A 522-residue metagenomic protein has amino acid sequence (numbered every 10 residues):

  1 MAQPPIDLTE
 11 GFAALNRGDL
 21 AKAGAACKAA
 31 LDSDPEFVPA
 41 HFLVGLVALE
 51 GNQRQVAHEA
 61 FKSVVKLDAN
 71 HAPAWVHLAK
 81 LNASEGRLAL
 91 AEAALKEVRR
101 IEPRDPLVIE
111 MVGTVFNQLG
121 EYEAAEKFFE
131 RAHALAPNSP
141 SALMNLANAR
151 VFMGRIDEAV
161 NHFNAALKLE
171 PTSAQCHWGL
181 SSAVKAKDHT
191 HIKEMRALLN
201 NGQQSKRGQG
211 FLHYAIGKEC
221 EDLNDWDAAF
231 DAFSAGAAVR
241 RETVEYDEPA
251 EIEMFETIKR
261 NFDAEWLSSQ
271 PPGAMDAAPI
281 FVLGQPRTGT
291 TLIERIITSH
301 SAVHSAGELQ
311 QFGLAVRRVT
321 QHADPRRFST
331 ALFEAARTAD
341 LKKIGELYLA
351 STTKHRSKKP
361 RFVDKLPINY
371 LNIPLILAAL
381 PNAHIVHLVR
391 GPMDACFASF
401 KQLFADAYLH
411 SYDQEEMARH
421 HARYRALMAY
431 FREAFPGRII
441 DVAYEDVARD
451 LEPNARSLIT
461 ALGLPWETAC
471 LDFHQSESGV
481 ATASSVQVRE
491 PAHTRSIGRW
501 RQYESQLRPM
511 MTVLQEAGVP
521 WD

Functional and structural regions predicted by a protein language model:
N16-A25, E50-S63, S84-E97, L119-R131 (+2 more regions): Structural signature of tandem alpha-helical TPR/SEL1-like repeats, specifically the intra-repeat loop/turn
S33, L67, R100-I101, L135 (+3 more regions): Structural marker of alpha-solenoid helical repeat scaffolds
H162, W178-S181, I192-Q203, L212-P279 (+3 more regions): PAPS-dependent sulfotransferases, especially Golgi type II membrane carbohydrate sulfotransferases
G273-A378: Phosphate-binding active sites in nucleotide-utilizing proteins
